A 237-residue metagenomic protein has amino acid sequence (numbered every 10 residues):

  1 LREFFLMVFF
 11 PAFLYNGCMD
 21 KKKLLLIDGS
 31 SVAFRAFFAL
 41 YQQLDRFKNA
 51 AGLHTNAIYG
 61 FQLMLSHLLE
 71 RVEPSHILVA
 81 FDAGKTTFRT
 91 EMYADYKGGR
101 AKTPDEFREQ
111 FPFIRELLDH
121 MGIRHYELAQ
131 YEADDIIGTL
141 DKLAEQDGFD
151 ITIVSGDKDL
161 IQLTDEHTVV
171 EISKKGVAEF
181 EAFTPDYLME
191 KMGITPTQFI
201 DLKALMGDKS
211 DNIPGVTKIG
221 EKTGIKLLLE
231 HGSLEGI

Functional and structural regions predicted by a protein language model:
L1, F5-L6, F10-L14: Short hydrophobic targeting helices and cationic amphipathic motifs that mediate membrane/organellar targeting
Y15, K21, D45-K48, G98-I237: Extended two-metal-dependent nuclease catalytic cores across DNA- and RNA-processing enzymes
M19-R124, K175: Domain-level signal for Mg2+-assisted phosphodiester chemistry and nucleotide/NA-binding surfaces in nucleic-acid
